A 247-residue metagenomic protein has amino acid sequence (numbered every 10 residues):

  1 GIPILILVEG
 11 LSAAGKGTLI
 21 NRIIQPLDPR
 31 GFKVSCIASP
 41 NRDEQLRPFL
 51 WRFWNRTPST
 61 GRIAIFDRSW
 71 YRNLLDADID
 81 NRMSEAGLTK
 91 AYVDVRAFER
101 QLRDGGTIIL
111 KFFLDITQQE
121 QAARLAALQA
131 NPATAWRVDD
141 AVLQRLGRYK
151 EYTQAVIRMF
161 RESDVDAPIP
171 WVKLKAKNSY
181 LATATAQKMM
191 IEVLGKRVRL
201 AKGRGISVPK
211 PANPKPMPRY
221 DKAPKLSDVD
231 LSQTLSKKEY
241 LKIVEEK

Functional and structural regions predicted by a protein language model:
G1-K247: Glycine-rich phosphate-binding loop of ATP-dependent small-molecule kinases
